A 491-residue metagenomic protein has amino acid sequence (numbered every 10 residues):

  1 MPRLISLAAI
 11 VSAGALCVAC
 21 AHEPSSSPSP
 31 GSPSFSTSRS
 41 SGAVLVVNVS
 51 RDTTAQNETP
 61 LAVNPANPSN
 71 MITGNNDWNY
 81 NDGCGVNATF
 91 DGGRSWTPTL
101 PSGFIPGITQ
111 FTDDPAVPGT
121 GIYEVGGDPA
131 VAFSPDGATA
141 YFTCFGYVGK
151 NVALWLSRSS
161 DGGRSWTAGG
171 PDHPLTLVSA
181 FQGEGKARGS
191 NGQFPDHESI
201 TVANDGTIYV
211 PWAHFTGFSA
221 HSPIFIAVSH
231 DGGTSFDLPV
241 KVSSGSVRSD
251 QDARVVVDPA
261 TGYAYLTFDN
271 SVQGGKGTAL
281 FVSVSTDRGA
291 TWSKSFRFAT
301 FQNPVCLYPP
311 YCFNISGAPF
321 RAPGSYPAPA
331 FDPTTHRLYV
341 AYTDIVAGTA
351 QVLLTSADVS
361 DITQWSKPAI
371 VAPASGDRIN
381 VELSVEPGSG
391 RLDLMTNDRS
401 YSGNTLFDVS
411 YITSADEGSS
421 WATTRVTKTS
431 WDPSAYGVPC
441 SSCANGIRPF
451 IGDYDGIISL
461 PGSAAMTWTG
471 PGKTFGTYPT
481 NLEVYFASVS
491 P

Functional and structural regions predicted by a protein language model:
M1-A9: Bacterial N-terminal signal peptides that target proteins for export
I10-G14: Residue-level signal for mature regions of secreted extracellular proteins and peptides
L16-A19: C-terminal motif of bacterial Sec signal peptides marking the signal peptidase cleavage site
A21-E23: Bacterial signal peptide processing site
S26-P491: Extracellular, repeat-based ectodomains that mediate carbohydrate processing or recognition
